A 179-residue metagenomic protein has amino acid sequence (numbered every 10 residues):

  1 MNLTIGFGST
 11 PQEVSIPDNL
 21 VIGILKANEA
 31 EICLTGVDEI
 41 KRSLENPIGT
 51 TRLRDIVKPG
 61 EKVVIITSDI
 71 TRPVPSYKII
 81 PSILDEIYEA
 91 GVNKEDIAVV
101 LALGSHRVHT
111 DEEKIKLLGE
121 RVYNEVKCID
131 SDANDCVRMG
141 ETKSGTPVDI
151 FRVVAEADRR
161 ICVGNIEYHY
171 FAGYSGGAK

Functional and structural regions predicted by a protein language model:
M1-S43: N-terminal amphipathic/basic leader segments beginning at the initiator methionine
V14, G23-L25, V74-P75, V163 (+1 more regions): Short helix/loop capping segments that flank catalytic or ligand/cofactor-binding pockets
I48-T51, S82-E86, K143-V153: Short alpha-helical segments and helix-capping/turn motifs at coil-helix boundaries
I48-V64, E89-E95: Glycine-rich phosphate/diphosphate-binding loops that line cofactor/substrate pockets in enzymes
K62-P73, A98-G104, C162: Short glycine-rich or small-residue beta-strand-to-loop segments that form or flank ligand, phosphate, metal/Fe-S
P73-V92: Histidine-anchored nucleotide/phosphate-binding helix
D96-H106, S131-D135: Short, glycine/charge-rich beta-strand/loop segments that flank catalytic centers and engage negatively charged groups
H109-S175: An acidic, phosphate/nucleotide-engaging active-site surface
